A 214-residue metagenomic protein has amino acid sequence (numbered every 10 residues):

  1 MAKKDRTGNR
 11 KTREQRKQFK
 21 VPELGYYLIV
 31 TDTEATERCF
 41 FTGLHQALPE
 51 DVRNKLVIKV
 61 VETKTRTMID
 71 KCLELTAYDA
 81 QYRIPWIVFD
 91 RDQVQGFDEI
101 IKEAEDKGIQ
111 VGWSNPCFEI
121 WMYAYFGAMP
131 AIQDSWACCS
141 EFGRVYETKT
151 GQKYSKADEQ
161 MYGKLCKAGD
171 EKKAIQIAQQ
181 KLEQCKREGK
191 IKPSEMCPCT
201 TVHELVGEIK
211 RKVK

Functional and structural regions predicted by a protein language model:
A2-R6, T12-L24, R38, T42-K59 (+2 more regions): C-terminal accessory helical subdomains adjacent to catalytic cores in phosphodiester- and nucleotide-handling enzymes
L28-V30: Conserved beta-strand elements of the Class I
T33-T36: Short acidic, Gly/Ser-rich segments with clustered Asp/Glu that frequently serve as metal-coordination loops in enzyme
K59-L75: A short, well-structured beta->alpha microelement
